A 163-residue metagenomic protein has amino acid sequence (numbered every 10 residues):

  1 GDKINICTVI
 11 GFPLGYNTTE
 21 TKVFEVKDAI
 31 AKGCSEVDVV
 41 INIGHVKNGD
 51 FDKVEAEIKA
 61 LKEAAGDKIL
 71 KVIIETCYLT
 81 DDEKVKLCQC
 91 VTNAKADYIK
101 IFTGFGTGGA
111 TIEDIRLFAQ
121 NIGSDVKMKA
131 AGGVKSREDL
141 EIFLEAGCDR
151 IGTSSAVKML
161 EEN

Functional and structural regions predicted by a protein language model:
G1-G11, G49-K71, T76, N93 (+1 more regions): Alpha-helix-loop-beta-strand connector modules within alpha/beta enzyme cores
K3, G15-N17, F24, D38 (+3 more regions): Aromatic-enriched hydrophobic runs in primary sequence
T8-P13, A31-H45, N93-G108, A130-N163: Glycine-rich phosphate-binding active-site loops on the catalytic face of alpha/beta enzymes
Y16-T18, N48-G49, D81-D82, A110-T111 (+1 more regions): Short Asp/Glu-rich motifs
N17-D28, L79-C90, E113-Q120, S124 (+2 more regions): Catalytic cores of alpha/beta
T21, V26, E36-Y98: Conserved anion-binding
